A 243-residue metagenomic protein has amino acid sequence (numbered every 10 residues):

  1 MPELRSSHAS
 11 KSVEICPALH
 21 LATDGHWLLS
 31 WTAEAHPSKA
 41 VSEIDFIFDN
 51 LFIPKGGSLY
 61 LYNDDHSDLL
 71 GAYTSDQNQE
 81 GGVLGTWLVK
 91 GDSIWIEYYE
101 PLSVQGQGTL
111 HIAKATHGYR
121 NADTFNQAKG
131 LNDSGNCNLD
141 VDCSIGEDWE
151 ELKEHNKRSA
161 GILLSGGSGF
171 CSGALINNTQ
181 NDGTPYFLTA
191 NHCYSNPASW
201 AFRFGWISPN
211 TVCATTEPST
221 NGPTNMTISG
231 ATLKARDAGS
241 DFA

Functional and structural regions predicted by a protein language model:
M1-K39, Y119-N136: A short aromatic-anchored loop/beta-hairpin motif
W27, S42-I44, G183-P185: Structural beta-strand segments of beta-rich domains
K39, H66, G166-S168: Glycine-centered tight beta-turn/hairpin loop motif at sheet-sheet or coil-to-beta transitions
A40-I53: A short beta-strand element within beta-rich, extracytoplasmic domains of secreted/secretory-pathway proteins
E43, G56-S58, S199-A201: Exposed beta-strand and adjacent loop surfaces of beta-rich binding modules that mediate intermolecular recognition
F52-D68: Short, surface-exposed beta-strand/strand-loop-strand elements in extracellular ectodomains
N63-W95, Y99-V104: Beta-sandwich interaction modules
V89-A243: Serine endopeptidase catalytic core focused on the charge-relay Asp
